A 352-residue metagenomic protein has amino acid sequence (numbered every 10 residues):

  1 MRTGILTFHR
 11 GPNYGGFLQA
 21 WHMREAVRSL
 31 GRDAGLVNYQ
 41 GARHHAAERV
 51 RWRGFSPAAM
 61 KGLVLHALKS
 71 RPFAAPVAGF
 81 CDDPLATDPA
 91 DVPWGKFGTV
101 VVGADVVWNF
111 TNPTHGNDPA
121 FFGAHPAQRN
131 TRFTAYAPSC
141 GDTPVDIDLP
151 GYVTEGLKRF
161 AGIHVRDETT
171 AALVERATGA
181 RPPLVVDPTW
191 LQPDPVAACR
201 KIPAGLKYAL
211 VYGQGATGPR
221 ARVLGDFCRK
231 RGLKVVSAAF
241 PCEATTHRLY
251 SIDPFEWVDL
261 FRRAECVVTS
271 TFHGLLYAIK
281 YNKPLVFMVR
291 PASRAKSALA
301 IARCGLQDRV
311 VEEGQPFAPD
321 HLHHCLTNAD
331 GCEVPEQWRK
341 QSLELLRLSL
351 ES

Functional and structural regions predicted by a protein language model:
M1-S352: Active-site anion-handling motifs in enzyme catalytic cores
